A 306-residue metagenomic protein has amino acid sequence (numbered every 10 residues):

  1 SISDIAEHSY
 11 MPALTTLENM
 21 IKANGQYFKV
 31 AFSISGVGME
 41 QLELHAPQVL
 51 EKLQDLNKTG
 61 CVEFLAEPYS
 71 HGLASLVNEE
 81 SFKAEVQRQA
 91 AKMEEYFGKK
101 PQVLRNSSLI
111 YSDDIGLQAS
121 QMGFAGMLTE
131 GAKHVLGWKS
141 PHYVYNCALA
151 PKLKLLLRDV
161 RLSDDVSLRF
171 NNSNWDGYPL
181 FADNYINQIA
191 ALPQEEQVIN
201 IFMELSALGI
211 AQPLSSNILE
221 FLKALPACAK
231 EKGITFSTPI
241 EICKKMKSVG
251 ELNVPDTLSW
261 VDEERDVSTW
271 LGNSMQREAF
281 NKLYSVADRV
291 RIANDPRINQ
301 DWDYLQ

Functional and structural regions predicted by a protein language model:
S1-N78, Q102-R105, A125-E130, T238: Short, well-structured secondary-structure segments
S1-S9, K22, Y143-L153, N172-W175 (+1 more regions): Active-site and substrate-binding clefts of carbohydrate-active enzymes
L14-E18, L50-Q54, K83-M93, G116 (+3 more regions): Generic structural signal for well-ordered alpha-helices, preferentially at hydrophobic/aromatic core positions
G36-M39, Y69-G72, L109-S112, K133-H134 (+3 more regions): Short, solvent-exposed loop/turn segments at secondary-structure junctions
Q41-A46, L76-N78, S112-S120, G137-P141 (+2 more regions): A short acidic (Asp/Glu
E79-I110, N187-F202: CE4/NodB-like, metal-dependent polysaccharide N-deacetylase domain that modifies extracellular/periplasmic N-acetylated
E80, E95, K99-K100, R105-Y145: Gly/Pro-rich turn-and-neighbor structural signature
A125-A191: Loop-rich catalytic cores of soluble enzymes, especially ATP-dependent carboxylate-amine ligases and other
